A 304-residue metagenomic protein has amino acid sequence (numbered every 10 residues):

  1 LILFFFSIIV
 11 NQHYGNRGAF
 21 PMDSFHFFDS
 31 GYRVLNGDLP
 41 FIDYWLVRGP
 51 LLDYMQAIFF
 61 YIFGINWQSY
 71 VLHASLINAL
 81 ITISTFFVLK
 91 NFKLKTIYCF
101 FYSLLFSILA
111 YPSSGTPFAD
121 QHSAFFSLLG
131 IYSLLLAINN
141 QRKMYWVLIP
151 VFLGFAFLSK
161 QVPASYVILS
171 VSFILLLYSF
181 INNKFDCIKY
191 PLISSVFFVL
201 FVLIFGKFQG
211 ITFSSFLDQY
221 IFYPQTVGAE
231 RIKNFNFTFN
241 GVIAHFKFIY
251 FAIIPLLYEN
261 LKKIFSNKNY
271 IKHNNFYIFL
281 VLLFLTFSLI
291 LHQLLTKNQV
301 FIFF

Functional and structural regions predicted by a protein language model:
L1-F5, N182-K207, H245-P255, K272-L280: Hydrophobic alpha-helical membrane-interfacial segments at the cytosolic entry of transmembrane helices
Y14-S30, F41-I58, I65-Q68, Q209-F213: Extracytoplasmic catalytic/substrate-binding loops of multi-pass membrane glycan-assembly enzymes
L80, T85-I108, K143: Transmembrane-helix signature of polytopic, membrane-embedded enzymes that assemble or transfer cell-envelope glycans
K90-K93, G130-L148, A156, I181-N182 (+2 more regions): Membrane-interface transmembrane helices that cradle and orient dolichyl/undecaprenyl
I97, S133-F155, K184-I193, K272-F284: Short hydrophobic alpha-helices at membrane interfaces in multi-pass membrane enzymes
S107, Y145-P163, V167-S172, V196 (+2 more regions): Membrane-interface alpha helices of multi-pass inner-membrane proteins
S113-S123: Short acidic/glycine- and proline-prone juxtamembrane loop motifs at membrane-interface regions of multi-pass membrane
I188-R231, H292: Membrane-lumen/periplasm interface segments of specific transmembrane helices in polyprenyl phosphate-linked
